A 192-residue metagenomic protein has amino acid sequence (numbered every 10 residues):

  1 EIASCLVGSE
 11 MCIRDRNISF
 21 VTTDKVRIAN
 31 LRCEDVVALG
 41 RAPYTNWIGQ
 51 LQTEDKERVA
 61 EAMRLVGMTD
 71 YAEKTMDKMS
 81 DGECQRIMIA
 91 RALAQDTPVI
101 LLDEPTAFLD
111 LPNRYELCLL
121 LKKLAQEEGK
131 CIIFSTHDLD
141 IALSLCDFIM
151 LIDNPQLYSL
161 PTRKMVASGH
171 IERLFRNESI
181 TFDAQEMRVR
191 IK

Functional and structural regions predicted by a protein language model:
E1-G8, I13: Single conserved hydrophobic/aromatic residue that forms the stacking wall/gate of nucleotide- or nucleobase-binding
A38, T53-Y71: Conserved ABC ATPase "signature" region
T75-M79: Conserved ABC ATPase signature
I89, L117: Hydrophobic anchor residue at the start of the ABC signature
I100-D103: Catalytic Walker B motif of ABC-type/P-loop ATPase nucleotide-binding domains
T136-H137: H-loop/switch region of ABC-family ATPase nucleotide-binding domains
F175-K192: ABC ATPase nucleotide-binding domains
